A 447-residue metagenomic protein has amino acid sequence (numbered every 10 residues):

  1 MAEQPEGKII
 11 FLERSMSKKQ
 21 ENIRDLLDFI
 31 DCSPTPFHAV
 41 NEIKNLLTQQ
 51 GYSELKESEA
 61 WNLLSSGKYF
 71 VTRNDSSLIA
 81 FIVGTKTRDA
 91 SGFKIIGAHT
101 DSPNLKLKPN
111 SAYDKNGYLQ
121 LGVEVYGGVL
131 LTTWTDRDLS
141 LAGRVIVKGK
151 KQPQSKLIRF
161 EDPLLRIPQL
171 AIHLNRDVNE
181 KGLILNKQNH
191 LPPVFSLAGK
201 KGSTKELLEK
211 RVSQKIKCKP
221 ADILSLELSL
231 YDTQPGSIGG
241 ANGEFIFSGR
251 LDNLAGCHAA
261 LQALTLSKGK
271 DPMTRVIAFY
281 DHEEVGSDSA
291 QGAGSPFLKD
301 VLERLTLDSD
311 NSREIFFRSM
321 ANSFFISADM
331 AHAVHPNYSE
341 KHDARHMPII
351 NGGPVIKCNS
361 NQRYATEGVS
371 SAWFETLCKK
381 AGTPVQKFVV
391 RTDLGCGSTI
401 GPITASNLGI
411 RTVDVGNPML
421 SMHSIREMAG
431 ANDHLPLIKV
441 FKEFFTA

Functional and structural regions predicted by a protein language model:
M1-A447: N-terminal hydrophobic/helix-forming segments and targeting peptides
